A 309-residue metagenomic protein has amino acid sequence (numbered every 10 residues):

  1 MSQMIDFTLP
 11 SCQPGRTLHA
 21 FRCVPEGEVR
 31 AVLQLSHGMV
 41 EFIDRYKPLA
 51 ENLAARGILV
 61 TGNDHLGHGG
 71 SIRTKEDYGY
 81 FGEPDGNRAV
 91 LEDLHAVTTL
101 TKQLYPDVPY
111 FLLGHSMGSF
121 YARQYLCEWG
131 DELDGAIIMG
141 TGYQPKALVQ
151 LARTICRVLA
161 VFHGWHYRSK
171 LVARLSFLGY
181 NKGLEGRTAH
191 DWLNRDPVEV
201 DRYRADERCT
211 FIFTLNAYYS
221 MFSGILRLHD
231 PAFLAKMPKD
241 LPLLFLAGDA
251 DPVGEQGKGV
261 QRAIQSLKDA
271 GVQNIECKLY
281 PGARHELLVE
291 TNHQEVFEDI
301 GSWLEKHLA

Functional and structural regions predicted by a protein language model:
M1-G27: N-terminal cap/lid segment of alpha/beta-hydrolase-fold proteins
S36-E41, S116-M117, D249-A250: Active-site glycine-rich loops that stabilize anionic/oxyanionic intermediates across multiple enzyme folds
A50-E76: Conserved alpha/beta-hydrolase
G82-K102: Alpha/beta-hydrolase active-site loop
Y105-S116: Alpha/beta-hydrolase fold nucleophile elbow
A122-R208: Alpha/beta-hydrolase-fold enzymes
F245-A247: Short beta-strand/loop motif that positions the catalytic acidic residue of the alpha/beta-hydrolase fold
A270-A309: Catalytic active-site module of serine/aspartate enzymes centered on a nucleophile-bearing elbow/loop
